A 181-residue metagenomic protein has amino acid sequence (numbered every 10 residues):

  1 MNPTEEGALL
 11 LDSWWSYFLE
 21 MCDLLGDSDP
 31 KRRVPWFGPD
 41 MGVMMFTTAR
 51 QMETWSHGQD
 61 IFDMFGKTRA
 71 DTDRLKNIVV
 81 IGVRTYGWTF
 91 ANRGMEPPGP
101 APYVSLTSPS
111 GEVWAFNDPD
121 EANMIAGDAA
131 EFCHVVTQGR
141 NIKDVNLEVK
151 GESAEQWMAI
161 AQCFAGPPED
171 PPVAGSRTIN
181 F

Functional and structural regions predicted by a protein language model:
M1-C22, L75: Short, helix-capping/interhelical loops that line the mouth of catalytic, cofactor-, or ligand-binding pockets
M1-L10, K31-M44: Acidic/His metal-coordination segments adjacent to aromatic residues that form catalytic metal sites in metalloenzymes
L10-Y17, F46-R50, I78, E121: Amphipathic alpha-helix face/heptad-repeat signature
W15-G26, W55-F62: Structural signal for well-ordered, non-membrane alpha-helices
G26-R32, K67: Surface-exposed helix-capping loop/turn segments at secondary-structure junctions
W36-N92, F132: Short, contiguous alpha-helical
G94-V135: Glycine/small-residue-rich hydrophobic helix-like segments
D120-F181: C-terminal interaction segments
